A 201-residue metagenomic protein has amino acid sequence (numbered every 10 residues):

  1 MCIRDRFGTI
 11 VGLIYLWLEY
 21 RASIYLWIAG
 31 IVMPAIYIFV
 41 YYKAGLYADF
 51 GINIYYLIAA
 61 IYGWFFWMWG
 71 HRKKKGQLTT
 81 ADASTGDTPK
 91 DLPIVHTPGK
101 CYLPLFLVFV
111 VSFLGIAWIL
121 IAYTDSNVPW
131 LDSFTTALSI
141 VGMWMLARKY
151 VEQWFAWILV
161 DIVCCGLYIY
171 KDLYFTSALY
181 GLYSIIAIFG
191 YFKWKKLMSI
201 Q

Functional and structural regions predicted by a protein language model:
M1-I3, D161: Short, small-residue-biased leader/transition segments that mark boundaries at the very start of proteins
G8-Y15, V32-I38, A137-G142, I158-G166: Hydrophobic, membrane-inserted alpha-helices
V11-I14, C101-I119, S184-A187: Hydrophobic core of alpha-helical transmembrane segments in multi-pass integral membrane proteins
W17-I28, W144-A156: Membrane-helix interface "capping/anchor" motifs
Y20, Y42-F50, W118-N127, A147-Y150 (+1 more regions): Membrane-interface helix caps and helix-loop-helix hairpins in membrane proteins
Y55-D82: Membrane-water interface of transmembrane alpha-helices
M68-K74, Y191-Q201: Membrane-interface capping segments at transmembrane-helix boundaries
L78-L105: Juxtamembrane helix-capping/reentrant segments at transmembrane boundaries
